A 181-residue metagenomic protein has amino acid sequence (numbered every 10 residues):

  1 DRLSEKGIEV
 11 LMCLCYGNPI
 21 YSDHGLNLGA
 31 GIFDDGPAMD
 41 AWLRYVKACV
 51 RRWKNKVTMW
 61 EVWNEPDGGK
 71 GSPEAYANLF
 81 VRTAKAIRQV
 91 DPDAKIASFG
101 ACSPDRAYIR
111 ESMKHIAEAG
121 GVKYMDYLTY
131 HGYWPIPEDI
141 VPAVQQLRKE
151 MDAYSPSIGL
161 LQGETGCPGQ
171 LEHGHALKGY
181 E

Functional and structural regions predicted by a protein language model:
D1-D126, H131-P135: Substrate-binding cleft and catalytic face of glycoside hydrolase catalytic domains, especially the flexible beta-alpha
Y127, Y133-E181: Catalytic-core region of carbohydrate-active enzymes that cleave or remodel glycosidic bonds
